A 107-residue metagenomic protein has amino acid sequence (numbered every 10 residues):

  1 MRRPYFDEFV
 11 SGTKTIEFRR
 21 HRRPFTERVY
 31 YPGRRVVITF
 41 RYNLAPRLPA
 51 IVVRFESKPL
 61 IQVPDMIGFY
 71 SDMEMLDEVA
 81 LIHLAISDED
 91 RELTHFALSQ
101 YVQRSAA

Functional and structural regions predicted by a protein language model:
R2-A106: Structured alpha/beta reader/binder surfaces that contact nucleic acids or chromatin modification marks
